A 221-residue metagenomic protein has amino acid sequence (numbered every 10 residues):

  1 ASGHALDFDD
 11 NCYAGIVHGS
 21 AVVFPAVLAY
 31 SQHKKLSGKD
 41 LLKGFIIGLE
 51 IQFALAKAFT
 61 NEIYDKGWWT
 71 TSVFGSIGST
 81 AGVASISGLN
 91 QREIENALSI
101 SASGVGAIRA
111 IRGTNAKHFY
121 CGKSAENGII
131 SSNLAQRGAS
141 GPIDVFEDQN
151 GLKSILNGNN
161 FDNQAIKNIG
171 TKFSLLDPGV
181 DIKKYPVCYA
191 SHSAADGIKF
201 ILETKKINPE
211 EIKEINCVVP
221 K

Functional and structural regions predicted by a protein language model:
A1, S20, V219-P220: Fold-independent oxyanion-binding glycine-rich loops and adjacent beta-strand/coil segments at enzyme active sites
G3-Y13, L55-K66, I108-T114, T171-V180: Glycine/charged-rich beta-loop-alpha catalytic/anionic-binding loops adjacent to active sites
H4-E62: Hydrophobic alpha-helical hairpins/lids featuring a short glycine-rich hinge
G15-S20, L42-F45, I63-S76, K117-C121 (+1 more regions): Active-site nucleophile and cofactor-binding loops and adjacent substrate-binding regions of central metabolic enzymes
I47, I51-V73, N96, I100-G104: Flexible glycine-/small-residue-enriched beta->alpha junction loops that bind anionic phosphate/pyrophosphate groups
T70, S76, A81-K221: Functionally critical mobile loop/hinge segments
